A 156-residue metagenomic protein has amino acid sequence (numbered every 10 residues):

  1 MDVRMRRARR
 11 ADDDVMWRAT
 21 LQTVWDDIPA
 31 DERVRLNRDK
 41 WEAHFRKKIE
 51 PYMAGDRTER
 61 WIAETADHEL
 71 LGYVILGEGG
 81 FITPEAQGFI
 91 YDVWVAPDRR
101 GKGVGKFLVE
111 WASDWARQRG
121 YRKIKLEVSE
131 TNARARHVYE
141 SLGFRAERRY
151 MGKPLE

Functional and structural regions predicted by a protein language model:
M1-D14, Q22, D31: Conserved N-terminal entry element of GNAT/NAT acetyltransferase domains
L21-K48: Conserved GNAT-fold acetyl-CoA-binding loop/helix
R33, R46-I62, F89: A short helix-loop-beta-strand connector motif used in the catalytic cores of GNAT acetyltransferases and, in some
R60-I62, E69-E78, F89, W94: Conserved beta-strand in the GNAT
E69, G79-I90, R100, E147-R148: A conserved beta-turn-beta hairpin within the catalytic core of GNAT-like acetyltransferases that forms part
P97-R100, R122-A135, G152-E156: Conserved beta-strand-loop-alpha-helix junction that forms the acyl-donor binding cleft
K102, K106, E110, Q118 (+1 more regions): Conserved active-site alpha-helix within GNAT-family acetyltransferase domains
